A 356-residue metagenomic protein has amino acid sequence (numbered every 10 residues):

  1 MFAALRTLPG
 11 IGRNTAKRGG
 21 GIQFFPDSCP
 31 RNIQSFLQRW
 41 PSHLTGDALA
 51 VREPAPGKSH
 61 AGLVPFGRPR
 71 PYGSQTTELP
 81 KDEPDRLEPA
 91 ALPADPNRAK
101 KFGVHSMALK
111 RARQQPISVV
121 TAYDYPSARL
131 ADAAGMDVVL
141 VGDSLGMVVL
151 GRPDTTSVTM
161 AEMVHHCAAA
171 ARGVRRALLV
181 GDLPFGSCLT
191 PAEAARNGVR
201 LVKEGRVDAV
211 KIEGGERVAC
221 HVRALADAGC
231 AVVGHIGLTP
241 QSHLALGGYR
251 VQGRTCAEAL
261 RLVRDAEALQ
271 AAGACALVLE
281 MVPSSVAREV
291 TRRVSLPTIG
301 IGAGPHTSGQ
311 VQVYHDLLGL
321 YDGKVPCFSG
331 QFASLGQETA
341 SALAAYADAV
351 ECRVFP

Functional and structural regions predicted by a protein language model:
M1-E88: N-terminal mitochondrial targeting presequence
F66-R68, G73-R113, I117-S329, E338-D348 (+1 more regions): Alpha/beta enzyme core
S334: Interdomain hinge/lid region at the active-site interface of Rossmann-like NAD(P)-dependent oxidoreductases
